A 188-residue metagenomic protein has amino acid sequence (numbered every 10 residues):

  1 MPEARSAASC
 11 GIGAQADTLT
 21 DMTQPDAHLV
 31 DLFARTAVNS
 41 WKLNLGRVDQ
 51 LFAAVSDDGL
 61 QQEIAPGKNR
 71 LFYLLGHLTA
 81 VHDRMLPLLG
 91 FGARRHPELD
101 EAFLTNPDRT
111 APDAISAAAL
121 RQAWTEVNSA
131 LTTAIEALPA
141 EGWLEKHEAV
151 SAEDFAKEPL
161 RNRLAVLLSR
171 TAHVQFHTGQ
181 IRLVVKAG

Functional and structural regions predicted by a protein language model:
R5-A7: Ser/Thr/Pro/Gly-rich low-complexity, intrinsically disordered segments
Q24, A34, V38-K42, D49 (+2 more regions): Short, contiguous alpha-helical
V30-V38, A114-R121: Active-site rim elements
A37, W41, L45, F52 (+2 more regions): Hydrophobic alpha-helical core bundles mediating ligand binding, dimerization, or RNAP-core interactions
D108-K146, L164-R170: Acidic/histidine-rich alpha-helical segments that form the ligand environment of transition-metal centers
